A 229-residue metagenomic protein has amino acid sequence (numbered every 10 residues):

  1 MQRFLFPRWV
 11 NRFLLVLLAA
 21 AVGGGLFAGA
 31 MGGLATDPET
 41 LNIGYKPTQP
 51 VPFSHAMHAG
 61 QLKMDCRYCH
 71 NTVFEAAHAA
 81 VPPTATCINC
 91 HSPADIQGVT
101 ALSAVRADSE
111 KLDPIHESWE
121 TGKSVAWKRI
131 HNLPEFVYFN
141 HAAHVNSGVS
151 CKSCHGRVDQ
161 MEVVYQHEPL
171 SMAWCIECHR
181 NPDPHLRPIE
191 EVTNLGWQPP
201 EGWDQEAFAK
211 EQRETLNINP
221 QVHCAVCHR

Functional and structural regions predicted by a protein language model:
M1-P52, A56-G60, Y68, V73-P82 (+2 more regions): N-terminal export/targeting leaders of redox proteins
F4-L5, P38, A94-V137, P184-R229: Primarily the internal scaffold of c-type cytochrome electron-transfer domains, especially repeated/multiheme c-type
Q49, P83-T86, L133-E135, W174 (+1 more regions): Residues that flank catalytic or metal-binding motifs in active/ligand-binding sites
Q61-M64, P82, N146, L170-A173 (+1 more regions): Flanking scaffold residues of small Cys/His-coordinated metal-binding clusters
K63-T72, T84-A94, S150-R157, W174-N181 (+1 more regions): The canonical Cys-X-X-Cys-His
E75-A76, I96-Q97, Q160-M161, P184: Short, non-ligating residues that shape and space the ligands of small metal-coordination modules and catalytic
H78-V81, T100-L102, V163-Q166, R187-E190: Short, solvent-exposed loop/turn and secondary-structure capping segments
E135, N140-P188: Soluble extracytoplasmic domains of inner/organellar membrane proteins
